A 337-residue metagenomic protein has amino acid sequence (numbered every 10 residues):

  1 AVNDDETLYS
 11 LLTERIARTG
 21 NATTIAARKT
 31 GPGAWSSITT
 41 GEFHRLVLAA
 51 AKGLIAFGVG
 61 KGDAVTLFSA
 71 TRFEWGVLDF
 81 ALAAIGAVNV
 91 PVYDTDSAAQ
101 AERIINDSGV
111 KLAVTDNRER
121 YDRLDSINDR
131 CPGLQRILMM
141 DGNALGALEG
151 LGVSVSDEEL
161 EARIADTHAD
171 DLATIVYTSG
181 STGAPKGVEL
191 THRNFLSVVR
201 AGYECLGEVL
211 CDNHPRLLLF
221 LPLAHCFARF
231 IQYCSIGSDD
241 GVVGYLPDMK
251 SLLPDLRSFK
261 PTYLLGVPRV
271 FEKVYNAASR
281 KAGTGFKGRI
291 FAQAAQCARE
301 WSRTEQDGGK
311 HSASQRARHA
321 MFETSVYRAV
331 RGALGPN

Functional and structural regions predicted by a protein language model:
N3-A26, R45: A short N-terminal helical cap/helix-turn-helix that marks the beginning of AMP-binding/adenylate-forming
D4, I25-F80, S97-E102, E149-G152: Conserved AMP-binding/adenylate-forming core of the ANL superfamily
L11, F57, A84-E149: Structural core segment of the AMP-binding/adenylate-forming
G20-T23, M139, V153-Y177, A184 (+1 more regions): Conserved pre-ATP/AMP-binding loop-to-beta segment of ANL
K29-P32, E119-A169, A278-A329: ANL superfamily adenylate-forming
S37-G41, A173-V199: Conserved AMP-binding A3 loop
H44-A49, A169, V188-V209, R328: Conserved structural elements of the adenylate-forming
L196-R216, L223-Y327, A333: Conserved AMP-binding/adenylation subdomain of ANL enzymes
